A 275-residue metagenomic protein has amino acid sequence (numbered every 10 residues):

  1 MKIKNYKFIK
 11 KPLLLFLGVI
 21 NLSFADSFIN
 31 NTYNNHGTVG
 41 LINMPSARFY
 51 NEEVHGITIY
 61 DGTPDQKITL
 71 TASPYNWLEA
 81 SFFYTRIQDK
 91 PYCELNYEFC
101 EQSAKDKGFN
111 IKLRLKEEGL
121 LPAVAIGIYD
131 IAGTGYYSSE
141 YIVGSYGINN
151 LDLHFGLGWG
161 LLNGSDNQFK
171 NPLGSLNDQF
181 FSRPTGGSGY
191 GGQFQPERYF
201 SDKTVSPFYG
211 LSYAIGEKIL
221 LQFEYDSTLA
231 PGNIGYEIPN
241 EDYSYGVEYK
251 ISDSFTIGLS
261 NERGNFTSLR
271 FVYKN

Functional and structural regions predicted by a protein language model:
M1-H36: Cleavable N-terminal export/targeting peptides
K7, L17, N51, E98 (+6 more regions): Compositionally biased, intrinsically disordered low-complexity regions enriched in proline and serine
A25-Y136, G147-L151, G160-G164, R183-G186 (+3 more regions): Transmembrane beta-barrel domains of Gram-negative outer membranes and organellar outer membranes
E98-F99, N171-L176, P239, N275: Flexible, surface-exposed loop regions and adjacent strand-edge segments of Gram-negative outer-membrane beta-barrel
E140-I142, Y146, N150-L151, F155 (+1 more regions): Internal active-site segments that recognize and position negatively charged phosphoryl groups and nucleotide moieties
N163-T185, E197-L211: Solenoidal tandem-repeat scaffolds enriched in leucines and small polar residues
